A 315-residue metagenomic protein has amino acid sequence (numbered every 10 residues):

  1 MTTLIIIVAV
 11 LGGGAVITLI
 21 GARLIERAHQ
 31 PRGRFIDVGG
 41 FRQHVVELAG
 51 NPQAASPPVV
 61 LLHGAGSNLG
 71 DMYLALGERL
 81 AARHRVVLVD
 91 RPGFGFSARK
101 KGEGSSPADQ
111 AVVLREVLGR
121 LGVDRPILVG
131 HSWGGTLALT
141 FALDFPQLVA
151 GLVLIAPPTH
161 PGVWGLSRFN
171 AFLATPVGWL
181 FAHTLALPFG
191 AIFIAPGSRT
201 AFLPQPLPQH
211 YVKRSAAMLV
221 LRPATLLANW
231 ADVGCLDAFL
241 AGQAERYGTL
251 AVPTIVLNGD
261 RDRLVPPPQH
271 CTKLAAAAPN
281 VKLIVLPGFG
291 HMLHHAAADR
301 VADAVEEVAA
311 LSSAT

Functional and structural regions predicted by a protein language model:
M1-P58, A82-H84, V123-D124, A310-T315: Alpha/beta-hydrolase fold catalytic core
V46-A49, Q53, L88-V129: Active-site loop/oxyanion-hole signature of alpha/beta-hydrolase fold enzymes
L48-F96: Conserved HGGG/HGGXW glycine-rich cap/lid loop of the alpha/beta-hydrolase fold
G130, G134, A138: Gly/Ala-rich beta-loop-alpha elbow adjacent to hydrolase catalytic centers
L143, L152-H183: Flexible "cap/lid" loop of the alpha/beta hydrolase fold
S167, A186-T249: Conserved alpha/beta-hydrolase catalytic His-Asp/Glu region
I255-F289: Conserved loop-alpha-helix segment in the C-terminal half of the alpha/beta-hydrolase fold that carries the catalytic
P279-T315: Catalytic active-site module of serine/aspartate enzymes centered on a nucleophile-bearing elbow/loop
